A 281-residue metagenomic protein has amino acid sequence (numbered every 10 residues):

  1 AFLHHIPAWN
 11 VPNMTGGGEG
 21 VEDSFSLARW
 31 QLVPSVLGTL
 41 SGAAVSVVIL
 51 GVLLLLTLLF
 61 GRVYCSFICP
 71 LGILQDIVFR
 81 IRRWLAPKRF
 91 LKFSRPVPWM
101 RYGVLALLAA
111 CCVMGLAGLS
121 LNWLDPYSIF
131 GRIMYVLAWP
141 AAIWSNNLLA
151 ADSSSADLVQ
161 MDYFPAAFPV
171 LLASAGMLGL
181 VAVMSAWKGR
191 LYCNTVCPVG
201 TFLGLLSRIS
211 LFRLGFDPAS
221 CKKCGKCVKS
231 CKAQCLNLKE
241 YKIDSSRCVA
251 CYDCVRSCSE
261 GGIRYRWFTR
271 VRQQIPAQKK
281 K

Functional and structural regions predicted by a protein language model:
A1-S230, Q234-E240, S246-R247, D253-K281: Non-ligating segments of multi-cofactor redox enzymes
